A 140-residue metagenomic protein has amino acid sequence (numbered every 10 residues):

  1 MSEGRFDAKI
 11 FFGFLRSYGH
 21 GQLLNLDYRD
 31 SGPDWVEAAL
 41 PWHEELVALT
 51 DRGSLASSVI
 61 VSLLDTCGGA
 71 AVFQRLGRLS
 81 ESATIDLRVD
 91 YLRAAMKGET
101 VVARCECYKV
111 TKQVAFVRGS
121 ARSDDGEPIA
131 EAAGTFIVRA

Functional and structural regions predicted by a protein language model:
M1-F6, A95-A140: HotDog/MaoC-like acyl-thioester-processing domains
M1-G19: N-proximal, solvent-exposed amphipathic alpha-helical segments enriched in charged/polar residues
Y18, G53-S54, L79-E81, K97 (+1 more regions): A generic structural micro-feature
Q22-L24, D34-V36, S57, E81-L87 (+2 more regions): A generic structural signal for short beta-strands and their flanking turns/coil linkers
N25-L55: Catalytic strand-loop segment that frames the active site of acyl-thioester-processing enzymes
L55-R78: Active-site helix/loop of acyl-thioester processing domains in fatty-acid/polyketide metabolism, spanning hotdog-fold
S58-S62, T66, L87-R93, G119-R122 (+1 more regions): Hydrophobic alpha-helical segments of small multi-pass membrane proteins
A71-V102: Hydrophobic beta-strand-centered segment that forms part of the acyl-chain substrate-binding groove
